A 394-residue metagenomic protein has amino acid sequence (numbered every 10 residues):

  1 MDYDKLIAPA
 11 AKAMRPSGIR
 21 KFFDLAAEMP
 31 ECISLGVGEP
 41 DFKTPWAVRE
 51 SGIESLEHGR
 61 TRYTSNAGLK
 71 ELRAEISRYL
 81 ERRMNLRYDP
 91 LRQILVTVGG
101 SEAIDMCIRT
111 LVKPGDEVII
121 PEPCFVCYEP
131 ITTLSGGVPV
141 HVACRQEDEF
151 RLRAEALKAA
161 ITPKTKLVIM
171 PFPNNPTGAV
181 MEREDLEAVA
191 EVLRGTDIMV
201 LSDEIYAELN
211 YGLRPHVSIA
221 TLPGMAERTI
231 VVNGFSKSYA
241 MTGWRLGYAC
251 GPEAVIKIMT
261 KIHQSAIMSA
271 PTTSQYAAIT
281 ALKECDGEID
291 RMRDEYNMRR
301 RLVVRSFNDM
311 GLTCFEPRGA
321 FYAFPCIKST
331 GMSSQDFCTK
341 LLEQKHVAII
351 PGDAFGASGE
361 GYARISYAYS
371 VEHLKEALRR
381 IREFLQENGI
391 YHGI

Functional and structural regions predicted by a protein language model:
M1-M14, F22-M29, I33, V37-S55 (+2 more regions): PLP-dependent class I/II
F22, S55-N66, K70-S77, R83-M84: N-terminal Rossmann-like NAD(P)+-binding subdomain of aldehyde/semialdehyde dehydrogenases
